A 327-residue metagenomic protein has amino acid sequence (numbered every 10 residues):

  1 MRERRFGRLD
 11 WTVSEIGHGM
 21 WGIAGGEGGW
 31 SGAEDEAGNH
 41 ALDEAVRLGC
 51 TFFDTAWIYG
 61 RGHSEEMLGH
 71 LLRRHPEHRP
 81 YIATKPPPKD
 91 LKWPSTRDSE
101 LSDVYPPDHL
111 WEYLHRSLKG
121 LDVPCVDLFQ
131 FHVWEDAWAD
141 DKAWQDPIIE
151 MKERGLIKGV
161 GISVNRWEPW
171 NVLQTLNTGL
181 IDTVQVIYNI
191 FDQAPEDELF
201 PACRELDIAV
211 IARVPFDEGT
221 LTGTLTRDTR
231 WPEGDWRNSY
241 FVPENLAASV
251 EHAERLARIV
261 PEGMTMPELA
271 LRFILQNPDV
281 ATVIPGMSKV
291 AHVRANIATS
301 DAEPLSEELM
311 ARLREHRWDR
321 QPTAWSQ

Functional and structural regions predicted by a protein language model:
M1-P80: N-terminal binding-site loop/beta-alpha segment at the start of enzyme catalytic domains that lines or forms
G25-G26, D90-P94, L221: Short acidic/His/Gly/Ser-rich catalytic and metal-binding motifs that mark active-site loops of diverse hydrolases
S31-A45, V104-L121, R166-T175: Short, acidic/polar
F52-W57, A83-T84, C125-Q130, G161-I162: Short beta-strand segments at enzyme active-site cores
H78-K92: A short, structured active-site edge motif that brings together acidic residues
D90-V104: Surface-exposed, active-site-proximal loop segments in enzymatic domains
L118-A137: Active-site groove signature of glycoside hydrolases
V133-Q327: Beta/alpha (TIM)-barrel catalytic core signal, keyed to glycine-rich beta->alpha loops juxtaposed to Asp/Glu that bind
